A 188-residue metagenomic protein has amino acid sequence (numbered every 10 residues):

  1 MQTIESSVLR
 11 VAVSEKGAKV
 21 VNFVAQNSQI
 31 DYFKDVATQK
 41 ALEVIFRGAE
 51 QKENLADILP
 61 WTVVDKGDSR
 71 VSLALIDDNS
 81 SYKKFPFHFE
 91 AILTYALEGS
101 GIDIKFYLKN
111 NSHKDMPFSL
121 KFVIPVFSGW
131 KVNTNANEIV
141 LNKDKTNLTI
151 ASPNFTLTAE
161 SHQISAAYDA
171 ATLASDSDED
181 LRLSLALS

Functional and structural regions predicted by a protein language model:
M1-Y107, N111-S188: Surface-exposed acidic/polar loop and edge beta-strand patches at domain peripheries
